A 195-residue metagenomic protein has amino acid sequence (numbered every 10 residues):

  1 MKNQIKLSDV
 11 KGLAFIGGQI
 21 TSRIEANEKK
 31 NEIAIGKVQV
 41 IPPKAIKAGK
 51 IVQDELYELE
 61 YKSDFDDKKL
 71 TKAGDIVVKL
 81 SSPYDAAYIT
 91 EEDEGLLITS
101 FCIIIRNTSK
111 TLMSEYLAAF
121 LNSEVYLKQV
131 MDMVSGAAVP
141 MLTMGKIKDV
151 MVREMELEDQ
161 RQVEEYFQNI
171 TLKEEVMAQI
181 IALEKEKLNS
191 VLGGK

Functional and structural regions predicted by a protein language model:
M1-K30, E154-K195: Non-catalytic DNA-recognition/assembly elements of restriction-modification systems
S8-K29, K44-A73: Sequence-specific dsDNA recognition surfaces
K29-V38, Y57-L59, K69-T71, I89-F101: Short, surface-exposed loop/turn microsegments at beta-strand edges and helix-strand junctions
F65-D66, E92, A137: A structural connector/turn signal
D75-V78: Generic structural signal for buried aliphatic residues
L80-A119: A short beta-sheet element
L96-F101, G136-R161: A short glycine-rich beta-alpha junction/loop motif
S114-G136: Glycine- and charge-enriched low-complexity intrinsically disordered segments
